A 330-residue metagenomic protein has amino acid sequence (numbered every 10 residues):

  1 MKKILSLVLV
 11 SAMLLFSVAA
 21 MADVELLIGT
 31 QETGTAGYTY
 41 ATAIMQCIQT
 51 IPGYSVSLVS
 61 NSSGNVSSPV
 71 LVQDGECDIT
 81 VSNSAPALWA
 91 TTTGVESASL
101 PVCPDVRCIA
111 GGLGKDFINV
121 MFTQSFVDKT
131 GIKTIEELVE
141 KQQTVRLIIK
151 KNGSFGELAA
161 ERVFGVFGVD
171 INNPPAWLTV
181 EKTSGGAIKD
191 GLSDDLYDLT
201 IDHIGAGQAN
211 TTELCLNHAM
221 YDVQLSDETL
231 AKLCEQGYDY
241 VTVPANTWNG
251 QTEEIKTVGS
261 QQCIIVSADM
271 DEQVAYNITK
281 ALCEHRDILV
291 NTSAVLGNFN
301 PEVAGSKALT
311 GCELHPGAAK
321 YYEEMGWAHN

Functional and structural regions predicted by a protein language model:
M1-L9: Positively charged n-region of N-terminal signal peptides that target proteins for export
V8-F16: Bacterial N-terminal signal peptides
V18-A22: Sec/Tat signal peptide C-region and signal peptidase I cleavage site
E25-I51, V56-V59, D116-D190, D194 (+1 more regions): Bilobed "Venus flytrap"/periplasmic-binding protein-like clamshell domains and structurally analogous long
Y40, I204-L216, D222, C234 (+1 more regions): An extracytoplasmic/periplasmic, membrane-proximal ligand-sensing/linker region
T42-Q46, V59-V102, G186-L192, I204-L216: Pocket-flanking alpha-helical
S84-P86, G94-E96, C108-A110, Q124-D128 (+2 more regions): Pocket-lining segment of extracytoplasmic ligand-binding domains
G131-A159, D239-K307: Ligand-binding clefts/hinges and TM-proximal coupling segments of bilobed small-molecule sensing domains
